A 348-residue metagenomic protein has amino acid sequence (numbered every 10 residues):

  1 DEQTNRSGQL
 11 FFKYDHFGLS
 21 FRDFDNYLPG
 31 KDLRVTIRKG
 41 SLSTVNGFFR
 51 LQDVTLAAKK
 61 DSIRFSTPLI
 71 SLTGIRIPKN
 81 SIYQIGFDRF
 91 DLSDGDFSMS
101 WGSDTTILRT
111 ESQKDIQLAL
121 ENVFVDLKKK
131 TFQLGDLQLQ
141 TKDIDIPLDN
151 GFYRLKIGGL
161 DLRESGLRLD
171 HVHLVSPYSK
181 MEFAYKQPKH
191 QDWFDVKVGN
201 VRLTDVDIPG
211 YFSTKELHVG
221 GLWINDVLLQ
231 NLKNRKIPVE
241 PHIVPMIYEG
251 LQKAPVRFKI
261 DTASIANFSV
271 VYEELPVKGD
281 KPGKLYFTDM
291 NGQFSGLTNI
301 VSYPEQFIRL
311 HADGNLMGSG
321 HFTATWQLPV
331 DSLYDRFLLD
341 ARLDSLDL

Functional and structural regions predicted by a protein language model:
D1-S165, H171, I208, I224-N231 (+1 more regions): Elongated, acidic membrane-bridging lipid-handling scaffolds and related periplasm/extracellular "bridge/tunnel" systems
D25, L343-L348: Short, proline-centered helix/strand-breaking motifs
L174-E182, L346: Surface-exposed extracellular loop regions of Gram-negative outer-membrane beta-barrel proteins
E182-A184, R235-K236, K278: Outer-membrane beta-barrel translocator domains and adjoining extracellular loop/strand segments of Gram-negative
K186-K189, L348: Strand-loop-strand
V201: Conserved, mostly hydrophobic/aromatic
I237-H242: Flexible, surface-exposed loop regions and adjacent strand-edge segments of Gram-negative outer-membrane beta-barrel
